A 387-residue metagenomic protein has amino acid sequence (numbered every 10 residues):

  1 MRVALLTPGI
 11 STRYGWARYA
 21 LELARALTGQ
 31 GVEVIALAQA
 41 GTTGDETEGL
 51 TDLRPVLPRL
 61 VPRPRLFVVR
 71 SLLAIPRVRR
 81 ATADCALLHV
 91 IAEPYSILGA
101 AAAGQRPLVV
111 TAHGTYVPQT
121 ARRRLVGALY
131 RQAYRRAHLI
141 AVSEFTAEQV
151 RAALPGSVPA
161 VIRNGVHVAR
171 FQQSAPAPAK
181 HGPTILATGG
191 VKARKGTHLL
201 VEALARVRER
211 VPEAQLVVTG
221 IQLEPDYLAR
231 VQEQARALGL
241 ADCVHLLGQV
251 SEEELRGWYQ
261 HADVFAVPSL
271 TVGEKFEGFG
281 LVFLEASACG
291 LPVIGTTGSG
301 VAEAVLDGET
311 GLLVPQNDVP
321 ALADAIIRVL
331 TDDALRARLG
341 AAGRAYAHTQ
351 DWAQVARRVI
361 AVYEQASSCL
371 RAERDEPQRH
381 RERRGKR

Functional and structural regions predicted by a protein language model:
A40-T42, Q215-Q232: Glycosyltransferase donor-sugar binding loop
P76-R79, R122-L139, A153: Membrane-proximal helix-turn-helix segments that form the acceptor-binding/catalytic region of lipid-linked
V90-S96, A112: Short His-centered aromatic/hydrophobic patch
F145, G165: Carbohydrate-associated surface elements
A177-K195, V201-L204, V217: Conserved donor-binding/catalytic core segment of Leloir-type glycosyltransferases
L228-E254: Nucleotide-activated donor-binding/catalytic signature segment of Leloir-type glycosyltransferases, i.e., the conserved
F283, A288-G295, V305: Short hydrophobic beta-strand element within catalytic cores of glycosyltransferases and related nucleotide-activated
D307-G308, L312-V319, R328-A334, H348: Conserved acidic donor-binding segment of nucleotide-sugar-dependent glycosyltransferases
